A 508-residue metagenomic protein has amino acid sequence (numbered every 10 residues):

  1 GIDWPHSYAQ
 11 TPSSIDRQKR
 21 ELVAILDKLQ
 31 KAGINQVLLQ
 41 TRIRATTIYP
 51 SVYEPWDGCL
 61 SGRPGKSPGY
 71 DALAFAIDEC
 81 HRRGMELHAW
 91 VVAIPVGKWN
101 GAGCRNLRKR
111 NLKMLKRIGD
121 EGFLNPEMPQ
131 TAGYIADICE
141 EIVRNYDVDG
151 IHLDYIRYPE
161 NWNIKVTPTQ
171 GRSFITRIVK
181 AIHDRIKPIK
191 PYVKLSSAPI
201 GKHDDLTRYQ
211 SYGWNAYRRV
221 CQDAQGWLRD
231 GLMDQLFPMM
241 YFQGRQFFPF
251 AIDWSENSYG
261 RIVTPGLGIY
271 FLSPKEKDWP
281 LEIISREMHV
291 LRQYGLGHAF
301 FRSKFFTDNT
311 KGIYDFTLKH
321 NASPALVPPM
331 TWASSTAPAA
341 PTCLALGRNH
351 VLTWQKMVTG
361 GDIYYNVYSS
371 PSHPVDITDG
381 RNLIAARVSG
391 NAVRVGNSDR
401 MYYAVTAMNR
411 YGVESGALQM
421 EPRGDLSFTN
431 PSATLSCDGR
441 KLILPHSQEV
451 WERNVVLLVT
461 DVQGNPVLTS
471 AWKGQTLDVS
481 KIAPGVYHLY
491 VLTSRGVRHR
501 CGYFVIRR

Functional and structural regions predicted by a protein language model:
G1-K19, L73-D78, H88-N145: Active-site-adjacent "subsite" loops/lids of carbohydrate-active enzymes
R20-T46, N145-G150: Catalytic domains of carbohydrate-active enzymes, especially glycoside hydrolases
E86-K98, H152-L153, G171-Y217, V263-L272: Aromatic-lined carbohydrate-recognition surfaces of secreted/lumenal glycan-active proteins
A224-Q225, R229-F247, T264-A333: Substrate-binding cleft of secreted/luminal carbohydrate-active enzymes
I313-G361, Y411-S427: Pro/Thr/Ser/Gly-rich low-complexity, intrinsically disordered linker/stalk tracts
Y364-S398: Recognizes extended acidic, P/S/T-rich segments that occur within or adjacent to Ig-like beta-sandwich modules
V395-E414: Beta-strand-rich modules
L426-T429, I443-P445, P484-R508: C-terminal tail/sorting-segment detector
